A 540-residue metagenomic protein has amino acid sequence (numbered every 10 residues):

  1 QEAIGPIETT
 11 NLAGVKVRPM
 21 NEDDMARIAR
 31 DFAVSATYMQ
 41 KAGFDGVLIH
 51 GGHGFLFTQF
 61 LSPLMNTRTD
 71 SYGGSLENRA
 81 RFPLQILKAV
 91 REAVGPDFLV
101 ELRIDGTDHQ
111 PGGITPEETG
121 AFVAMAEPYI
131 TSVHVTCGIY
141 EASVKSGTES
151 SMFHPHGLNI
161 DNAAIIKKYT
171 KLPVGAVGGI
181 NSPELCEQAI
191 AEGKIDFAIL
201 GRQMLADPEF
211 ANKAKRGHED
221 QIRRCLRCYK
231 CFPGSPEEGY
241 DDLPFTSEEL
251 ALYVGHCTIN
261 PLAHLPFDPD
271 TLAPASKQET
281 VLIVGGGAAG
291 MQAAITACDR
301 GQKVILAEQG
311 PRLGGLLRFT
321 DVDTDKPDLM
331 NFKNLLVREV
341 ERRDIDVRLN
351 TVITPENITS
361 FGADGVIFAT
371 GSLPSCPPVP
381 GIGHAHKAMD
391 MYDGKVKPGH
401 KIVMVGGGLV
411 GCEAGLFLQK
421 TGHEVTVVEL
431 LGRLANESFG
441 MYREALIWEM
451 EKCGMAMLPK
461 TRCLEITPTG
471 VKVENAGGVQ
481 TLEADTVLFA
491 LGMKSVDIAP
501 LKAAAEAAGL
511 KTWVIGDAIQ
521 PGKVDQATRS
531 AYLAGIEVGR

Functional and structural regions predicted by a protein language model:
Q1-V284, A288, Q292-D299, P398: Flavin-dependent oxidoreductase catalytic cores
G43, K171, G193, G301-K303 (+4 more regions): Glycine-centered short loops/turns at secondary-structure junctions
G51-G54, N66, G138, Q203 (+7 more regions): Short, ordered loop/turn segments at secondary-structure junctions
E127, K168, C298, E341 (+3 more regions): Anion (oxyanion) recognition and catalysis
G175, D346-N350, H386, A456-L458 (+1 more regions): General small-molecule cofactor/ligand-binding pocket signal
A275-Q309, L313, R348-G365, A369-V379 (+3 more regions): Rossmann-like dinucleotide/flavin-binding elements
K303-R343, F417-T461, I519: Rossmann-like dinucleotide-binding cores of NAD(P)H-dependent redox enzymes
